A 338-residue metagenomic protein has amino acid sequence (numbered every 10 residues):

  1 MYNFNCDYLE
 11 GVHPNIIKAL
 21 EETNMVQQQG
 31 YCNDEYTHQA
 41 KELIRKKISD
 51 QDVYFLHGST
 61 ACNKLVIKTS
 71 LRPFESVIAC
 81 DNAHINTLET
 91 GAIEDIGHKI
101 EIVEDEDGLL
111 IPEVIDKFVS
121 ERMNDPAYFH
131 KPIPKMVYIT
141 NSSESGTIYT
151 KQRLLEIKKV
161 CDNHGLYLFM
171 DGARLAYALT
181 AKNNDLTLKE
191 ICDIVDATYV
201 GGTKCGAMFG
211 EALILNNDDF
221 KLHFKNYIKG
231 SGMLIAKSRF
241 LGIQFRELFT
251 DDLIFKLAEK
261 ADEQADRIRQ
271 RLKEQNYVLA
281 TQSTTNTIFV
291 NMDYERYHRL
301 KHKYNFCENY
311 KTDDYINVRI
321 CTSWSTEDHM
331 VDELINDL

Functional and structural regions predicted by a protein language model:
V12-S59, D81-N86, A92: Conserved N-terminal alpha-helix of the aminotransferase class I/II PLP-enzyme fold
T69-T87, D116: Conserved PLP-anchoring active-site segment centered on the Schiff-base-forming lysine
R72-F74, D266, R271-L338: Conserved C-terminal alpha-helix-loop-beta "cap" of PLP-dependent enzymes that closes/shapes the active-site mouth
G97-K135, I139-S142, Y149-E156: PLP-dependent aminotransferase-class I/II
I100-E101, L168-M170, L279, F306-E308: Hydrophobic beta-strand scaffold residues
I133-K135, T140, I148, A181 (+2 more regions): Active-site C-terminal subdomain of aminotransferase-like
Y149-A181: Catalytic PLP-binding core of fold-type I/II PLP enzymes
